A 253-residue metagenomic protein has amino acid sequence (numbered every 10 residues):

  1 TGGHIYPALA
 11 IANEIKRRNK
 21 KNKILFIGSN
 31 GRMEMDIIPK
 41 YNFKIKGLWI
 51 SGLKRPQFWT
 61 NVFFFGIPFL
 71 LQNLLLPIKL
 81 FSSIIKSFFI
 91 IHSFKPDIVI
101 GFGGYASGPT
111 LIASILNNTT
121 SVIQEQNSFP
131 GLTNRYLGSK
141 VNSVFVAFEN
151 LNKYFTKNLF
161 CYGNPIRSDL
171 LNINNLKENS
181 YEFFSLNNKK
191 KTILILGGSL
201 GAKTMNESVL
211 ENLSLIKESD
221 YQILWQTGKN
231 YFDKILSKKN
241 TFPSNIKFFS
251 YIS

Functional and structural regions predicted by a protein language model:
T1, R17-I78, K229-Y231: Conserved nucleotide-sugar phosphate-binding/catalytic loop shared by glycosyltransferases and other
H4-K16: Short amphipathic alpha-helix
K16, K86-I100, A106-V122, R135-K140: Glycosyltransferases and closely related glycan-assembly transferases that use nucleotide-activated donors
N22, D97, K190-K191: Nucleotide donor/acceptor-binding cores
N22, M33, I115-K177, L186: Active-site-proximal region of nucleotide-activated glycan assembly enzymes, centered on histidine/acidic-rich loops
I24-S29, F145-E149, Q222-G228: Short internal beta-strands
F65, N175-E182, L186-S253: Donor-nucleotide binding loops and adjacent catalytic segments primarily of GT-B fold Leloir glycosyltransferases
